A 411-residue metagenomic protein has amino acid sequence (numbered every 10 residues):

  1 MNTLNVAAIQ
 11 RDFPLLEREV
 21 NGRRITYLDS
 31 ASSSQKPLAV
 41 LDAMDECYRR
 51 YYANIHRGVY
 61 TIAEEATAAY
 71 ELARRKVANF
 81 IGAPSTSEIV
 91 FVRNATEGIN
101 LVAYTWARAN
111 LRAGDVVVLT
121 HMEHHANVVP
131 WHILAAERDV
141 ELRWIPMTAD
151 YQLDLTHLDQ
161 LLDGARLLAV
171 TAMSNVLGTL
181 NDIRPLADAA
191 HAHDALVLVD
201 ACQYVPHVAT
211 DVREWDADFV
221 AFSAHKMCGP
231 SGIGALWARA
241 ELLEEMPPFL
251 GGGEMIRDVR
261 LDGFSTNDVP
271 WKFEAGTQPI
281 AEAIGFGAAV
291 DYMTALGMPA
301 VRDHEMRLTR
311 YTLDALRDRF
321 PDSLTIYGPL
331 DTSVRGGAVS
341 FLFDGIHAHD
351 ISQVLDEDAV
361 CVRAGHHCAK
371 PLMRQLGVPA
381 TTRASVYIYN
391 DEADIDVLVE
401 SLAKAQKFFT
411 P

Functional and structural regions predicted by a protein language model:
M1-P411: Pyridoxal 5′-phosphate
